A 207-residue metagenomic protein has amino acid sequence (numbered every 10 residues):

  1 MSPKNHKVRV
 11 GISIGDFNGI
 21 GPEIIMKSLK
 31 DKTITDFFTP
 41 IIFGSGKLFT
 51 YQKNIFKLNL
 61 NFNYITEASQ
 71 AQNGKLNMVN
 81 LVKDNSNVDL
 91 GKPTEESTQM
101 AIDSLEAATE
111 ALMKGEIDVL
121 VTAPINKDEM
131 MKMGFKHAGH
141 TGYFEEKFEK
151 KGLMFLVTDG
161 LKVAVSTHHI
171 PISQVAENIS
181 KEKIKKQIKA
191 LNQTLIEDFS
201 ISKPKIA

Functional and structural regions predicted by a protein language model:
M1-A207: Anion-binding alpha/beta catalytic cores of soluble intermediary-metabolism enzymes, centered on
